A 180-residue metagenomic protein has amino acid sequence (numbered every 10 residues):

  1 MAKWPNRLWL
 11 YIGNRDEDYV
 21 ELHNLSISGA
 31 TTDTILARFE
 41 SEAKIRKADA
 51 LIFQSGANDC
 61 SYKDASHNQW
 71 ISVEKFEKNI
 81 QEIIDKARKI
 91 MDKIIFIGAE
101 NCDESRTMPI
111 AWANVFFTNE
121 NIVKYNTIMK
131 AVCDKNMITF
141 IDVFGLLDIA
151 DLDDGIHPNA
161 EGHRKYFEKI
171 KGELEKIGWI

Functional and structural regions predicted by a protein language model:
M1-S28, D33, R38-K47, R164-E168: Serine-esterase "nucleophile elbow" of acetyl-processing enzymes
N14, T32-K75: Oxyanion-hole/transition-state-stabilizing segment in secreted/luminal serine hydrolases and related acyltransferases
I35, F39, K130, D153-I180: Histidine-centered active-site loop/cap adjacent to the catalytic His in serine esterases/O-acetyl transfer systems
K44-K47, K89-I90, I177-W179: Glycine-rich phosphate-binding loop signature in dinucleotide/nucleotide-binding domains
A50-G56, E77, E82, R88 (+1 more regions): Conserved, well-ordered alpha-helix/loop/beta-strand core segments that scaffold catalytic motifs
N58-C60, G98-R106, I141-D148: Mobile beta-alpha loop/short-helix "lid" or hinge segments that flank ligand
A65-V73, A111-T118, D153-H157: Short glycine-enriched, charge-decorated loop/helix-capping segments at active-site entrances that position
E104-I141: Substrate-gating cap/lid alpha-helix
